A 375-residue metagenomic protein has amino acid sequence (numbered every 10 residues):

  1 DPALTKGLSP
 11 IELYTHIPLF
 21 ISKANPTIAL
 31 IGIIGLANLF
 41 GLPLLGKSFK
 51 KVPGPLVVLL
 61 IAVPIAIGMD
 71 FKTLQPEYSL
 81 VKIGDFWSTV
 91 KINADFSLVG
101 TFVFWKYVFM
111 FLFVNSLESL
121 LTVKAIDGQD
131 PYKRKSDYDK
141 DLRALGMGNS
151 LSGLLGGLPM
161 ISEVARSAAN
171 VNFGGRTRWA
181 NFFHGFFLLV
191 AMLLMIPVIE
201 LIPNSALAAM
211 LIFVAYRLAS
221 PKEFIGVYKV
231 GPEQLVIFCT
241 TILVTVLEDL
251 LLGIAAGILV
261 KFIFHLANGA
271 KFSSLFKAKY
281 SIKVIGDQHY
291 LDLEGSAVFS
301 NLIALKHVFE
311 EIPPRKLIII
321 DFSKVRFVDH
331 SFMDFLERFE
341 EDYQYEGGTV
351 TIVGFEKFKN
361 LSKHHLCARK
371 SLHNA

Functional and structural regions predicted by a protein language model:
D1, M147-L155, R176-I199, A206-A208: Membrane-embedded alpha-helical segments of transport systems, primarily multispan ion/solute transporters
D1-K133, V198-V246, L252-G253: Core transmembrane helix bundle of multi-pass membrane transport proteins
T5, L30-I33, A144, L151-L155 (+5 more regions): Short glycine/serine/threonine-biased micro-segments
F40, V63, I67, L189-L193 (+1 more regions): Membrane-embedded alpha-helical segments of multi-pass transporters/permeases
A62, G148, H184-F187, F213-Y216 (+1 more regions): Transmembrane alpha-helical core residues of multi-pass small-molecule transporters, especially secondary transporters
S97-W179: Membrane-embedded helical hairpins/re-entrant loop segments and their flanking transmembrane helices within multi-pass
Y138-G146, F182-V190, A206, M210 (+2 more regions): Hydrophobic alpha-helical segments embedded in the membrane of multi-pass proteins
R217-H373: The feature marks cytosolic C-terminal regulatory regions of anion transporters and related permeases
